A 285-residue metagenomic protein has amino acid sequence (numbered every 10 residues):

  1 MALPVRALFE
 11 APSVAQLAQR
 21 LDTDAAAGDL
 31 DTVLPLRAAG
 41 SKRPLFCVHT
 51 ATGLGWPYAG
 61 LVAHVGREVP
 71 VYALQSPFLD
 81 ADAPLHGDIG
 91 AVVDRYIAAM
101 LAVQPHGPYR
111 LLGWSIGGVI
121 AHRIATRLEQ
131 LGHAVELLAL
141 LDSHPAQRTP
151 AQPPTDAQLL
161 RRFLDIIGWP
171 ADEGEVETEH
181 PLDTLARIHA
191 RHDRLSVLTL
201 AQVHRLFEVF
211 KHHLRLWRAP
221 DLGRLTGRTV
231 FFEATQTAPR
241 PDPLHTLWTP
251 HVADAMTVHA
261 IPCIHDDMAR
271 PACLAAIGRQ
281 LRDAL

Functional and structural regions predicted by a protein language model:
M1-A11, T126: Phosphopantetheinylated carrier protein domains
A15-L285: A hydrolase-biased, glycine/serine/histidine/acidic-enriched motif that marks catalytic-domain neighborhoods in diverse
